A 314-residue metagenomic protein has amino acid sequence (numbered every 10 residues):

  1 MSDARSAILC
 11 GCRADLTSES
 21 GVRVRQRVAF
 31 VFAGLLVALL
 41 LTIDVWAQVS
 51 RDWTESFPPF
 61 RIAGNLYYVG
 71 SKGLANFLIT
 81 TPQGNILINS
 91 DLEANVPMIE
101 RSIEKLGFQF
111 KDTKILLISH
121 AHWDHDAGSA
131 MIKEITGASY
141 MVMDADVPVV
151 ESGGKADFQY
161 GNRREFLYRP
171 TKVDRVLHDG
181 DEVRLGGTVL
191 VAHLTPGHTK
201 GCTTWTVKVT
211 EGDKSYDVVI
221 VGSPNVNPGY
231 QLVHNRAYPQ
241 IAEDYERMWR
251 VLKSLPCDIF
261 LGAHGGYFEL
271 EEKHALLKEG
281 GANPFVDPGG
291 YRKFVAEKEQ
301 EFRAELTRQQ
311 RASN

Functional and structural regions predicted by a protein language model:
C10-C12: Cysteine-centered motifs
A29-D44: Bacterial N-terminal signal peptides
I43-D52, G212, V226-N314: Accessory terminal helices/loops
Q48, E55-F57, R61-A63, D112 (+6 more regions): Metallo-beta-lactamase
D52-L106, F110, T204-V226: Conserved beta-strand hairpin/beta-sheet module of binuclear metal-dependent hydrolase folds, prominently
F57, N95, A121-A127, V147-V150 (+4 more regions): Active-site environment of divalent metal-dependent phosphoester hydrolases
I88-S90, T113-A121, Y140-M143, L194-G197 (+2 more regions): Active-site neighborhood of phospho(di)ester-bond hydrolases with catalytic His/Asp-centered motifs
A94-P97, E104-E182, T210, F285-V286 (+2 more regions): Active-site HxH/HxHxD metal-binding segment of metal-dependent hydrolases
